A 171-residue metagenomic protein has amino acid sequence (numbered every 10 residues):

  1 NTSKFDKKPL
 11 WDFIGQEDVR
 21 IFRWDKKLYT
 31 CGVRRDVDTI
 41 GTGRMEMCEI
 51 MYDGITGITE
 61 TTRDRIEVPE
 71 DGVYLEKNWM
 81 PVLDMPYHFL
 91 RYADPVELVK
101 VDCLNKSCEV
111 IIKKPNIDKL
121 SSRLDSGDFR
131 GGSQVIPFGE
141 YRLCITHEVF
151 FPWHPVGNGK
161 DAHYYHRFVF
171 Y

Functional and structural regions predicted by a protein language model:
N1-Y171: Beta-propeller domains
